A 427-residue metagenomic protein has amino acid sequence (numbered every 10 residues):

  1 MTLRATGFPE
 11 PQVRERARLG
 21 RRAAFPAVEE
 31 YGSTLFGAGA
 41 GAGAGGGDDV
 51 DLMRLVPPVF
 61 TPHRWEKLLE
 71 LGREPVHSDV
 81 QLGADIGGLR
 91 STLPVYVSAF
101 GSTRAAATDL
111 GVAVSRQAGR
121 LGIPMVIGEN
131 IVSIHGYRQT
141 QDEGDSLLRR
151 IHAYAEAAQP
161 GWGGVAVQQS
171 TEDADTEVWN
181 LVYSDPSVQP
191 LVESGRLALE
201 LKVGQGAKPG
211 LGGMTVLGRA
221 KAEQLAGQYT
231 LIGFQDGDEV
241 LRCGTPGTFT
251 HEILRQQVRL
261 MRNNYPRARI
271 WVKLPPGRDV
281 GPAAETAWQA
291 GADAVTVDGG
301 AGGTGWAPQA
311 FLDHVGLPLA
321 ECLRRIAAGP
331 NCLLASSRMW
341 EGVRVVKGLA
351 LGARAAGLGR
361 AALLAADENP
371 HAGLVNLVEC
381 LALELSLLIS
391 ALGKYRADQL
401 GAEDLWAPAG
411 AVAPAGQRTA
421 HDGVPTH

Functional and structural regions predicted by a protein language model:
M1-T92, A106, R116, R149-P160 (+2 more regions): Conserved, well-structured core domains of diverse proteins
V97, A118, V295, G348 (+1 more regions): Terminal peptide-recognition signature
S98, Q168, K202-G204, D298 (+1 more regions): Conserved residues at the C-terminal ends of beta-strands
A99-A105: Glycine-rich phosphate/pyrophosphate-binding beta-alpha loops
R116, L121-L260, N264-D279, A283-A287: Active-site-facing alpha/beta catalytic cores
G119, I123, R259, N263-R267 (+3 more regions): Generic secondary-structure signature for well-ordered alpha-helical cores
G237-L383, V412, A420: Glycine-rich phosphate/ribose-binding loops and adjacent secondary-structure elements that form binding surfaces
G373-H427: Extended, intrinsically disordered, low-complexity segments
